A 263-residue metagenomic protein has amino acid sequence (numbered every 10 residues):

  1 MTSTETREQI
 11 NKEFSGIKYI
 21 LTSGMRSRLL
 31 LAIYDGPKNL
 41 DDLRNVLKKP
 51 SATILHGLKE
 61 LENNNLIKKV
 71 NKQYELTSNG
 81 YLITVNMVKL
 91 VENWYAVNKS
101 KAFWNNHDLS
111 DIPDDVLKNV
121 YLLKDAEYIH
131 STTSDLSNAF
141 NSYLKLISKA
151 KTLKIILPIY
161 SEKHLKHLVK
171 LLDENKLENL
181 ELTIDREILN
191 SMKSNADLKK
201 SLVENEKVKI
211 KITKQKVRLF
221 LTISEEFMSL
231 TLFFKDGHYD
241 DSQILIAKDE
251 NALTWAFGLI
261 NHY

Functional and structural regions predicted by a protein language model:
M1-Y95: Basic, Lys/Arg-rich alpha-helical nucleic-acid-recognition elements, primarily the DNA-binding modules of transcription
F14, K101-L182: PLD-like (HKD) phosphodiesterase/transphosphatidyltransferase domain
T77, E162, M192, T254: Loop/helix-junction capping segments adjacent to catalytic residues or to phosphate/diphosphate-binding pockets
N86-M87, H164-V169, M192-N195: A short acidic (Asp/Glu
E181-D185, N190, I246-A247: Structured extramembrane domains adjacent to transmembrane segments
R186-S224: HKD-type phospholipase D/PLD-like phosphodiesterase module
K209-A252, I260: HKD (HxKxxxxD) catalytic microenvironment of the phospholipase D
F257-Y263: Cysteine/selenocysteine-centered motifs that mediate thiol-based redox chemistry or coordinate metal-sulfur cofactors
